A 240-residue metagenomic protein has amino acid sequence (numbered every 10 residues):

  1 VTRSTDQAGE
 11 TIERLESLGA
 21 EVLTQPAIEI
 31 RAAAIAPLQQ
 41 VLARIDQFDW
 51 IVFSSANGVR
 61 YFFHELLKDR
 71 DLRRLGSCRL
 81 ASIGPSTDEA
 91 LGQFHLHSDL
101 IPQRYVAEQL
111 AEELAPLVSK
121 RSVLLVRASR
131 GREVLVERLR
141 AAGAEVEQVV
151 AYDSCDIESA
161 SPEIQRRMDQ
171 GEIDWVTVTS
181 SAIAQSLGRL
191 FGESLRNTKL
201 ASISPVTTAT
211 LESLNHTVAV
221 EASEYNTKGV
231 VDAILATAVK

Functional and structural regions predicted by a protein language model:
V1-K240: Signature of uroporphyrinogen-III synthase
